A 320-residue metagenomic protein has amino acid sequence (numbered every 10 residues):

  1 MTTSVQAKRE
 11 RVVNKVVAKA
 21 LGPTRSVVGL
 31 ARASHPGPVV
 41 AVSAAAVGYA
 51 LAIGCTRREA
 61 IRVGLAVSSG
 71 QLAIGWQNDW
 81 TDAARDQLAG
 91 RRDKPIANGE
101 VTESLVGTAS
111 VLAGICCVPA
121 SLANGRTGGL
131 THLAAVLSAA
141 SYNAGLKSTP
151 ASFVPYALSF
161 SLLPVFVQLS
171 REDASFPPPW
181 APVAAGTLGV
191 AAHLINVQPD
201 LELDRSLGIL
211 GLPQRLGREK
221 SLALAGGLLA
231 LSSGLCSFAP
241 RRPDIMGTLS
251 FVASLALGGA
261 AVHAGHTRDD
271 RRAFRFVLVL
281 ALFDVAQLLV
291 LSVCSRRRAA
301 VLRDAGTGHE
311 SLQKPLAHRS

Functional and structural regions predicted by a protein language model:
T2-S320: Multi-pass alpha-helical membrane architecture of UbiA-family and related isoprenoid/lipid prenyltransferases
